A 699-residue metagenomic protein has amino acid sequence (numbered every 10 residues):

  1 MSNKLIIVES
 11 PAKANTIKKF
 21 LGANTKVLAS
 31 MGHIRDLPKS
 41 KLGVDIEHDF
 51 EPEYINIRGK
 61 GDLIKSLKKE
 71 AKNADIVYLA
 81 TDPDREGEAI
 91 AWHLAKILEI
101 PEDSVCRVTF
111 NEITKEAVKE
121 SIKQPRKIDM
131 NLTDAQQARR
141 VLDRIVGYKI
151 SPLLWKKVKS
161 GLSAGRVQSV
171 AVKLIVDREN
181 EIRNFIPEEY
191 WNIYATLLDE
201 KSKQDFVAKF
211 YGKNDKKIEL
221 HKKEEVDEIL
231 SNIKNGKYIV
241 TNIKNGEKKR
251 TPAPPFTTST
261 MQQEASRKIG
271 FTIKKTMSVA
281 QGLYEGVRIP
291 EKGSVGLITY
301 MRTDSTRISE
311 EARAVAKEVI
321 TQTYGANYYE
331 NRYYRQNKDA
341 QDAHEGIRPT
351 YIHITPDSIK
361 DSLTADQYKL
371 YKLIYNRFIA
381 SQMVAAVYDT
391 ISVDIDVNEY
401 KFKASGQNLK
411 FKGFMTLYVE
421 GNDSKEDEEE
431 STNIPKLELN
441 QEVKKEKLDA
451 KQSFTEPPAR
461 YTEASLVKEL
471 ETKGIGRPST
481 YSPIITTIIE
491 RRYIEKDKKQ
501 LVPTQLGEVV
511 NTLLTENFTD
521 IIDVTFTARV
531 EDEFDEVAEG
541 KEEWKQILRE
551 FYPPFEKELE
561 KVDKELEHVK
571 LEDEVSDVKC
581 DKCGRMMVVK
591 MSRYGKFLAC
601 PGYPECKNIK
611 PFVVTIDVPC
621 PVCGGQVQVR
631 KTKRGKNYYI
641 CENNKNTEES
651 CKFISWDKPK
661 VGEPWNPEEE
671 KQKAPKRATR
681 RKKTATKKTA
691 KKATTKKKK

Functional and structural regions predicted by a protein language model:
M1-R140, K149, Y211-G212, N422-K425: Intrinsically disordered, low-complexity regulatory segments
S2, D82-P83, K159-S163, N245-P254 (+2 more regions): Conserved short loop/turn motifs at secondary-structure junctions
N3-K4, T16, T25, S151 (+4 more regions): Basic, low-complexity terminal or inter-domain segments flanking catalytic cores
I113-A195, G246: C-terminal or mid-to-C-terminal helical accessory/interaction module adjacent to the motor/catalytic core
F185-F210, Y238-V279, L598, G602: C-terminal accessory/connector segments of nucleic-acid motor ATPases
K216-P254, Q441: Metal- or metallocofactor-binding catalytic centers and their adjacent structured scaffolds across diverse enzyme
V240-I243, T251-A265, K292-M301, P457-E469: Short acidic, hydrophobic short linear motifs in intrinsically disordered regions
